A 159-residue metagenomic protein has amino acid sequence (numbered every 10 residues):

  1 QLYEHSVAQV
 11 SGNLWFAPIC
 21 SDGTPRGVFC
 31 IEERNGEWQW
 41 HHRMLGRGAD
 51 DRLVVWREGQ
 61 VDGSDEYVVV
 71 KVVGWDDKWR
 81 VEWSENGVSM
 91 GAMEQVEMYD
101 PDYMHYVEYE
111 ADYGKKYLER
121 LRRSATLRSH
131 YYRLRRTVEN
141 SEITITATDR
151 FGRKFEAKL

Functional and structural regions predicted by a protein language model:
L2-W75, W79-N86, R120, S124-K158: Binuclear metal-dependent phosphoesterase catalytic core
S89-R122: Solvent-exposed serine/threonine-rich low-complexity stretches and specific carbohydrate-binding patches
